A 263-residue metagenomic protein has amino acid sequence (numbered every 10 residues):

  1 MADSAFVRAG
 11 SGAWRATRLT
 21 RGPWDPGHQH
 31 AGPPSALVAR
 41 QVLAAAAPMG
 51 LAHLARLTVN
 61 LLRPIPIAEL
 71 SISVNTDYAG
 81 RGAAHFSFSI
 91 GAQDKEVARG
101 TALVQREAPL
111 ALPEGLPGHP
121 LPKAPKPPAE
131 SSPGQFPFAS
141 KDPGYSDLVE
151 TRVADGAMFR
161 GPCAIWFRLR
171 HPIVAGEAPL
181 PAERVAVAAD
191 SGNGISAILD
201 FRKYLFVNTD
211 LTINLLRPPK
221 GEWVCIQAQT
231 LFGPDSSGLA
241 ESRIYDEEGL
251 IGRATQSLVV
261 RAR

Functional and structural regions predicted by a protein language model:
M1-R263: Terminal targeting signals and extreme-terminal segments of soluble enzymes
